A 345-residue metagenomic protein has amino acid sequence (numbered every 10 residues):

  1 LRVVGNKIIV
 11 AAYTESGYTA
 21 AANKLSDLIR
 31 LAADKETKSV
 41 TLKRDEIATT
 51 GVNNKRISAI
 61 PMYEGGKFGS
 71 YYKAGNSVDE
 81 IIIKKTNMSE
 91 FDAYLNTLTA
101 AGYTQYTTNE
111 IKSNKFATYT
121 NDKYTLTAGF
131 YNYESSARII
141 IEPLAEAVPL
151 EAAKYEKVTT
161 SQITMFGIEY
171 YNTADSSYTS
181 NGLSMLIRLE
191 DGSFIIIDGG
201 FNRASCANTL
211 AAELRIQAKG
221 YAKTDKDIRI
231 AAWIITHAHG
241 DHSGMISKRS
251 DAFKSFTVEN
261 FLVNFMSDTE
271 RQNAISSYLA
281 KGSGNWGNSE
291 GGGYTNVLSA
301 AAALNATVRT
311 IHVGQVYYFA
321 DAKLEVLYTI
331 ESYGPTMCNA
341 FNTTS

Functional and structural regions predicted by a protein language model:
L1-G51: Solvent-exposed alpha-helical segments and adjacent loops that form catalytic or protein-interaction surfaces
I8-A12, V78-N87, I196-N202, W233-I234 (+1 more regions): Second-shell loop/turn segments in exported
K43-I82, S136-V148: Compositionally biased P/S/T/G-rich terminal and signal peptide-adjacent segments that lie outside catalytic cores
F68-Y131: A cross-family detector of function-defining hotspots
T118-K123, I187-D191, F319: Active-site beta-strand termini and strand-to-loop segments that position acidic
A145-N181, D225, S247-S345: Flexible, acidic/histidine-containing loops and adjacent segments that form or flank the divalent-metal
S177-G182, L189-W233, S247-D251: Pre-active-site segment of Zn-dependent metallo-hydrolases
I187, D198, H237, F261 (+1 more regions): Divalent metal-coordination and catalytic microenvironments
